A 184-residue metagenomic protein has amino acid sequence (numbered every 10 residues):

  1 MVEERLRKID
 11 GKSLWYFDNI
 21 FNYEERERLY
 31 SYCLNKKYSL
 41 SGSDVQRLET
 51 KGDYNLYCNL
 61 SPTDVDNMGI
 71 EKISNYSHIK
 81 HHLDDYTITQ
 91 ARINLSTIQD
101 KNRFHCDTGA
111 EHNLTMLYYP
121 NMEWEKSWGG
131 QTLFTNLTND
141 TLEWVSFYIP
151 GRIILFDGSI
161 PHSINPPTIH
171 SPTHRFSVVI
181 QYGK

Functional and structural regions predicted by a protein language model:
M1-D85: Non-heme Fe(II)/2-oxoglutarate
T63, E71-K184: Catalytic core of non-heme Fe(II) oxygenases with the double-stranded beta-helix
